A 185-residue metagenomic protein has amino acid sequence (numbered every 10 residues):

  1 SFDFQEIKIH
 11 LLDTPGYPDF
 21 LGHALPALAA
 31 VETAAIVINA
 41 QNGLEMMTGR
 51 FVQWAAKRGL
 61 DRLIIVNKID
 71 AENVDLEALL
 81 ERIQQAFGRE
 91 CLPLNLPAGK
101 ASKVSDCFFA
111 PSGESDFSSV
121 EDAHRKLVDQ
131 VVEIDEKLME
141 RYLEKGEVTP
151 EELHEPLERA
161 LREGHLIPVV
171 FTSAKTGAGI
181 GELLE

Functional and structural regions predicted by a protein language model:
S1-T33, M47, Q53-A56, L60: Switch I (G2) and immediately adjacent beta-strands of P-loop GTPase domains
I36: Redox-cofactor binding/interface segments in oxidoreductases and associated redox assembly factors
A40-E185: P-loop NTPase catalytic nucleotide-binding module
